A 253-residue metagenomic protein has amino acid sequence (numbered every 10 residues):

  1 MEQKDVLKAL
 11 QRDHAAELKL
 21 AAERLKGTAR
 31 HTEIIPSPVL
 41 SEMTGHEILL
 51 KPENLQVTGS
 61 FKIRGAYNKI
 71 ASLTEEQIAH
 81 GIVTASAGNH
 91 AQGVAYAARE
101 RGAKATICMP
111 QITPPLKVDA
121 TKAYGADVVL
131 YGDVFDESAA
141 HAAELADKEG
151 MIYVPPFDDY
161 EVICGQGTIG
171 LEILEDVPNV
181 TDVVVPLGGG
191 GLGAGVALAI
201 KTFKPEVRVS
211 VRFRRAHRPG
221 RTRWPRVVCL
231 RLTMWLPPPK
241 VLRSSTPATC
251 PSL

Functional and structural regions predicted by a protein language model:
M1-L253: PLP-dependent amino-acid enzyme catalytic core
